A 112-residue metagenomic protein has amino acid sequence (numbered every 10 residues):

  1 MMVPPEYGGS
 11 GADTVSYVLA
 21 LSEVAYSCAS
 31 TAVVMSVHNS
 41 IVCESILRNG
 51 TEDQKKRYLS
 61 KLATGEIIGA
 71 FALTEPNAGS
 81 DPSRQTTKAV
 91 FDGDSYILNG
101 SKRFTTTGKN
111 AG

Functional and structural regions predicted by a protein language model:
M1-G8, A25, N39-C43: Glycine-/proline-rich flexible loop or hinge segments
M1-M2, L19, V34, A70-A72: Short, conserved beta-strand segments within well-ordered enzyme catalytic domains that often line or immediately flank
Y7-S10, D53-G112: Glycine-rich, Trp-frequent "lid" loop and neighboring beta-strands that shape and gate the flavin cofactor pocket
G8-A25, L47-G50, T86: Glycine-rich loop at the start of a catalytic domain that most often binds anionic cofactors/ligands
D13-S16, H38-V42, G112: Catalytic-loop motifs flanking and including active-site residues across diverse enzymes
S27-S30, T64-G65: Structured helix-beta-strand junction loops
A29-M35, K102: Active-site PLP-lysine loop of aminotransferase-like
V33-D53, G79-P82: N-terminal glycine-rich flavin-associated loop
